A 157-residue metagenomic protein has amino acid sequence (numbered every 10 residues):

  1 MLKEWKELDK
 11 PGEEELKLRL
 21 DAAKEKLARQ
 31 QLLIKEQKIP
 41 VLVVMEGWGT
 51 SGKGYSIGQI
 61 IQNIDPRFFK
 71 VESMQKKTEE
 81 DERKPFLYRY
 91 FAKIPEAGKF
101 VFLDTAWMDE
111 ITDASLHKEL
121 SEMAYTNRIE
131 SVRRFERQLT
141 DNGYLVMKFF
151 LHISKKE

Functional and structural regions predicted by a protein language model:
M1-E157: Glycine-rich phosphate-binding loop of ATP-dependent small-molecule kinases
